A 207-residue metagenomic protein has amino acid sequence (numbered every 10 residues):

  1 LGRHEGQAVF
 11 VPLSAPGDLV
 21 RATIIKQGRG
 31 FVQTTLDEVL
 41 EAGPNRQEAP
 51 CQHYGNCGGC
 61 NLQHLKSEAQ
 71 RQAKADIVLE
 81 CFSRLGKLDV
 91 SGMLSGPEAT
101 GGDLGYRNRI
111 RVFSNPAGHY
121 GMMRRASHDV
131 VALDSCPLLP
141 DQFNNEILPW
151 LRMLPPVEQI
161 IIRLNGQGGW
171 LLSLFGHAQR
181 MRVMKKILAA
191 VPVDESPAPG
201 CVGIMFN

Functional and structural regions predicted by a protein language model:
L1-N207: Accessory RNA-recognition modules of RNA-modification enzymes
